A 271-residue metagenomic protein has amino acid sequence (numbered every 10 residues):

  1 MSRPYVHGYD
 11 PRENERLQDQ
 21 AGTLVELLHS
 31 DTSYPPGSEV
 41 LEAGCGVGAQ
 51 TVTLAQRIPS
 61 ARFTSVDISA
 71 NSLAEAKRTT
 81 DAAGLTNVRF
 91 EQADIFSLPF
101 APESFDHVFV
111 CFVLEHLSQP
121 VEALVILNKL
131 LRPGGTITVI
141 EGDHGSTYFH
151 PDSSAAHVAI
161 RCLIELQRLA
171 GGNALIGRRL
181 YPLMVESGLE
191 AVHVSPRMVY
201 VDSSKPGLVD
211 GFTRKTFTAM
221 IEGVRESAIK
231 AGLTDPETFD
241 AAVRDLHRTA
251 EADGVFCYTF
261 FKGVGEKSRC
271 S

Functional and structural regions predicted by a protein language model:
S2-G22: Class I SAM-dependent methyltransferase Rossmann-like catalytic core, especially the SAM/SAH-binding loop
P4-V6, R12, H193-D253: C-terminal helical/coil "lid" or tail adjacent to the Rossmann-like core of SAM-dependent
D19-E39, T53: Conserved alpha-helix/loop element of class I SAM-dependent methyltransferases that forms part of the SAM/SAH-binding
L41, V47-S97: Class I SAM-dependent methyltransferase SAM/SAH-binding core
F96-H107: A short acidic, Gly/Pro-enriched loop at the edge of an enzyme's catalytic core that lines a small-molecule cofactor
D106-P120: A short SAM/SAH-binding and catalytic strip from SAM-dependent methyltransferases
V121-T136: A short glycine-rich, Lys/Arg-flanked "PGG" loop and its adjoining helix->strand segment in the class I
T138-P206, K215: Conserved catalytic/acceptor-binding region of the Class I
